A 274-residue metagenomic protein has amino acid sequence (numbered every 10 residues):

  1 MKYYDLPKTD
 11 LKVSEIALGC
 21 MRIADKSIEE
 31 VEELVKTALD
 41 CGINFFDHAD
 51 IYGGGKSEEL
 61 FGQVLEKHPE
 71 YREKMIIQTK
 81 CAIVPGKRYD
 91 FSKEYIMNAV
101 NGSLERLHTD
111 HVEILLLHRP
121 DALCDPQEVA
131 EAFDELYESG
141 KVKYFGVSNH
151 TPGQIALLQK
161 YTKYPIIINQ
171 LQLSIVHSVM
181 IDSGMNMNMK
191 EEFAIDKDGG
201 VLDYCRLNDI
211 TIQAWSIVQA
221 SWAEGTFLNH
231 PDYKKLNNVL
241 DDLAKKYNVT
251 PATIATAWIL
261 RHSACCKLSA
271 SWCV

Functional and structural regions predicted by a protein language model:
M1-M75, E138, I210, S221: N-terminal binding-site loop/beta-alpha segment at the start of enzyme catalytic domains that lines or forms
L6, L18, F46, F61 (+8 more regions): Conserved, mostly hydrophobic/aromatic
G19-E29, C81-E94, L123: Active-site mouth loops of central-metabolism enzymes
K26-A38, F91-R106, G153-A156: Short, acidic/polar
E73-P85, Q170-I175: A short, structured active-site edge motif that brings together acidic residues
L104-D125: Active-site groove signature of glycoside hydrolases
P126-V274: Beta/alpha (TIM)-barrel catalytic core signal, keyed to glycine-rich beta->alpha loops juxtaposed to Asp/Glu that bind
